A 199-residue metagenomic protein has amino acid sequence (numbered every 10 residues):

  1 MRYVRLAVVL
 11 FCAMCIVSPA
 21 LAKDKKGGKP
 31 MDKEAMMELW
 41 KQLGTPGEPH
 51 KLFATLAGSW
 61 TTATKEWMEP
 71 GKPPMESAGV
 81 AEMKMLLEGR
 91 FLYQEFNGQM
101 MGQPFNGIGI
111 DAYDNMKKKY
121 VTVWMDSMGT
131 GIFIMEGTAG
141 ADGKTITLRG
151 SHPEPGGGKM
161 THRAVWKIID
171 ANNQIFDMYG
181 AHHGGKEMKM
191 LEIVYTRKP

Functional and structural regions predicted by a protein language model:
M1-R5: Positively charged n-region of N-terminal signal peptides that target proteins for export
A7-I16: Bacterial N-terminal signal peptides
S18-A22: Sec/Tat signal peptide C-region and signal peptidase I cleavage site
K23-P199: Hydrophobic small-molecule pocket/channel-lining residues, especially in calycin-type beta-barrels
